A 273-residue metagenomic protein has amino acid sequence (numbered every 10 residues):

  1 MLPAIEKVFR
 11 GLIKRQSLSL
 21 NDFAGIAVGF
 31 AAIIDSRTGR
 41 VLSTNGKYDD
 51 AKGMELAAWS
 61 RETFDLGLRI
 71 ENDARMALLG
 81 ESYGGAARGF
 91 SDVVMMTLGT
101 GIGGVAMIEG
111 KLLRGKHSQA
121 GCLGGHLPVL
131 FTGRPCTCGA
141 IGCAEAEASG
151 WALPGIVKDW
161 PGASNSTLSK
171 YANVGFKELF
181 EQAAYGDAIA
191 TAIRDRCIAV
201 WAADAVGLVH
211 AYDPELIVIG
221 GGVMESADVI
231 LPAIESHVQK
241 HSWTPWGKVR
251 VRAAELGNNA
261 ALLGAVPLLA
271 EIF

Functional and structural regions predicted by a protein language model:
M1-A27, I34-R40, A58-L66, G80-F90 (+1 more regions): ATP-binding/phosphotransfer module of carbohydrate and carboxylate kinases, centering on a glycine-rich
G39-G53: A charged helix-plus-loop insertion that forms the helical arch/lid used to bind and gate nucleic-acid substrates
L68-N72: General beta-strand structural signal in soluble alpha/beta enzymes
D73, G99, A265: Active-site glycine-centered loops adjacent to acidic/histidine catalytic or metal-binding residues that shape
A74-L78: Active-site-adjacent loop/helix segments that line or gate small-molecule/cofactor pockets in enzymes
R88-E147: Glycine-rich phosphate-binding loop of actin/hexokinase-like ATP-binding domains
